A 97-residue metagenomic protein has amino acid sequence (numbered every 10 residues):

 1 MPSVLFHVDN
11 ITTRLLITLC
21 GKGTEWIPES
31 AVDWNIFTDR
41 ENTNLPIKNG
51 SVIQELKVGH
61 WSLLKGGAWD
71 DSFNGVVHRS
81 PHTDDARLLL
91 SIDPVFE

Functional and structural regions predicted by a protein language model:
P2-K57: Catalytic core of non-heme Fe(II) oxygenases with the double-stranded beta-helix
P46-E97: Catalytic core of Fe(II)/2-oxoglutarate
